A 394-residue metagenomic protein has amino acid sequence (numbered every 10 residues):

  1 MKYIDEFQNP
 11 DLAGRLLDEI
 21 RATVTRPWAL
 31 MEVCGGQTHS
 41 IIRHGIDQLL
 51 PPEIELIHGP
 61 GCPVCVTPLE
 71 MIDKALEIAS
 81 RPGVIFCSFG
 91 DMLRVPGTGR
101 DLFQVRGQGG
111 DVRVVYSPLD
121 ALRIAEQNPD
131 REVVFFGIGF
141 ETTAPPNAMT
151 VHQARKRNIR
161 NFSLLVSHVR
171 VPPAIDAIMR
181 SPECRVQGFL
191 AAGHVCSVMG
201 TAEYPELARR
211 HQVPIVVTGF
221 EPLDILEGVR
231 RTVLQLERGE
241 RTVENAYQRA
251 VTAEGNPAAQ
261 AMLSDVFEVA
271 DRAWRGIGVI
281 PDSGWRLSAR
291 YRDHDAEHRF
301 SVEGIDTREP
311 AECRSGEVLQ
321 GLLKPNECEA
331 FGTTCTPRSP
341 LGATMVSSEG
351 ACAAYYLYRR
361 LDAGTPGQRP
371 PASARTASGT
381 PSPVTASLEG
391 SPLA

Functional and structural regions predicted by a protein language model:
M1-D130, A144, A148, A154-R157 (+6 more regions): Metallocofactor- and cofactor-centric catalytic cores in central/energy metabolism, strongly enriched
E6, C65, F136, F140 (+6 more regions): Hydrophobic alpha-helical scaffolding
P27-L30, F162, R238-Q248, W274-R275 (+2 more regions): Flexible, glycine/charged-enriched surface loops at secondary-structure junctions
F136, F140-E203: Phosphate/pyrophosphate-binding betaalpha-module
L165, C184-V251: A conserved active-site cap/scaffold subdomain adjacent to cofactor or substrate pockets
E227-E317: Internal helical hairpin/lid segments
P371: Short polybasic linear motifs
